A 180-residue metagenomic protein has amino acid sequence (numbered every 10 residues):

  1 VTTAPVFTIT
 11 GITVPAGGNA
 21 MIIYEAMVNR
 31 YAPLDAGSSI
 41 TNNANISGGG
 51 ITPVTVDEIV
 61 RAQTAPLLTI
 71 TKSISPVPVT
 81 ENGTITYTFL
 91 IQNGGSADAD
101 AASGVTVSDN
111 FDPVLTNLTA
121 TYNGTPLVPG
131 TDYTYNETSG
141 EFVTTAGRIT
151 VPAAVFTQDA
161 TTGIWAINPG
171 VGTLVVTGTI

Functional and structural regions predicted by a protein language model:
V1-I180: Exported/extracytosolic protein signature
